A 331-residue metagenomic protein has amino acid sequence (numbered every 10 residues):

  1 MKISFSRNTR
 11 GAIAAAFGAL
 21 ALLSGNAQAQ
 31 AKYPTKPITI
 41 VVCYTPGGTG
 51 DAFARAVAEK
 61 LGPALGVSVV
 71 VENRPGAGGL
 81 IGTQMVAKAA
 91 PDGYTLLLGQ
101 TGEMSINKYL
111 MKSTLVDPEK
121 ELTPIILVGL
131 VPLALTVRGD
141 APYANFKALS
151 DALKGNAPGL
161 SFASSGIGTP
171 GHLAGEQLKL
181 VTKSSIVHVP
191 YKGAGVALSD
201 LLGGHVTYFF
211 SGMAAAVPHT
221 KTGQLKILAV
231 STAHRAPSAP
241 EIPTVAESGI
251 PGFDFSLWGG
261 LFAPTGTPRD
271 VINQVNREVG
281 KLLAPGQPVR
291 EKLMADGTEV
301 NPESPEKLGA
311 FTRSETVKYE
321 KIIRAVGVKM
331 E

Functional and structural regions predicted by a protein language model:
K2-A15: Bacterial N-terminal signal peptides that target proteins for export
S24-N26: N-terminal signal peptide c-region/cleavage motif recognized by signal peptidases
A29-K120, G159-S161, K183-F210, H219 (+2 more regions): N-terminal (or domain-start) structured segment
T35-P37, T182-S184, E247, R269-E331: An extracytoplasmic/periplasmic, membrane-proximal ligand-sensing/linker region
G47, T101-G102, L130, R138-Y143 (+5 more regions): Short coil/turn segments
L61, K88-Y94, Y109-V196, V245 (+1 more regions): Hinge/capping helix and adjacent helix->loop/strand transition within the periplasmic-binding protein
L98-E103, S164-S165, A194, S211-A216 (+3 more regions): Beta->alpha turn/N-cap motifs
L130, A216-Q287, S314-V317: C-terminal lobe and pocket-closing loops of periplasmic/extracytoplasmic Venus-flytrap solute-binding proteins
